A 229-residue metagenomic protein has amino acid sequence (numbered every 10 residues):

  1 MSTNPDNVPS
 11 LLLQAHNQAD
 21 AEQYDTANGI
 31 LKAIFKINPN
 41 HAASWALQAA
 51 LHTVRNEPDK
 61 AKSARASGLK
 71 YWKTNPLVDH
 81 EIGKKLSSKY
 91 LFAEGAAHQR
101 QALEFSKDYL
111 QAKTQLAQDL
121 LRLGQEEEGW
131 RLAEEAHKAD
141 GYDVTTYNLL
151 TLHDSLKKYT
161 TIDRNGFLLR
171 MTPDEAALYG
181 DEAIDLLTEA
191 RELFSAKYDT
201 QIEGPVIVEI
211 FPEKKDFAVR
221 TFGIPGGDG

Functional and structural regions predicted by a protein language model:
M1-S2, K32-K36, A66-K70, R100-E104 (+1 more regions): Conserved structural position within tetratricopeptide repeats
S2, A64, K70, K158-G229: Juxtacatalytic substrate-recognition/specificity segment
P5, P39, K73, K107 (+1 more regions): Short coil turns that delineate tetratricopeptide repeat
D20-A33, V54-S67, K89-Q101, L123-L132: Structural signature of tandem alpha-helical TPR/SEL1-like repeats, specifically the intra-repeat loop/turn
Q118-V144, T151: TPR/TPR-like (Sel1-like) alpha-helical repeat modules
